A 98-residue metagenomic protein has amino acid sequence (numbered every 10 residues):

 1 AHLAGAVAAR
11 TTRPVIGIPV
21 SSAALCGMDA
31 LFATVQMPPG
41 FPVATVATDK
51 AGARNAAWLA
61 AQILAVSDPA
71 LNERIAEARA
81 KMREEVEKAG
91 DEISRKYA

Functional and structural regions predicted by a protein language model:
A1-P19: Glycine-rich phosphate-binding loop
V20-S21, T48: Beta-hairpin (beta-strand-turn-beta-strand) motif
S22-C26: Short gly/pro/ser/thr-enriched loop/turn and capping motifs at secondary-structure boundaries
M28-A98: C-terminal binding/interaction regions
